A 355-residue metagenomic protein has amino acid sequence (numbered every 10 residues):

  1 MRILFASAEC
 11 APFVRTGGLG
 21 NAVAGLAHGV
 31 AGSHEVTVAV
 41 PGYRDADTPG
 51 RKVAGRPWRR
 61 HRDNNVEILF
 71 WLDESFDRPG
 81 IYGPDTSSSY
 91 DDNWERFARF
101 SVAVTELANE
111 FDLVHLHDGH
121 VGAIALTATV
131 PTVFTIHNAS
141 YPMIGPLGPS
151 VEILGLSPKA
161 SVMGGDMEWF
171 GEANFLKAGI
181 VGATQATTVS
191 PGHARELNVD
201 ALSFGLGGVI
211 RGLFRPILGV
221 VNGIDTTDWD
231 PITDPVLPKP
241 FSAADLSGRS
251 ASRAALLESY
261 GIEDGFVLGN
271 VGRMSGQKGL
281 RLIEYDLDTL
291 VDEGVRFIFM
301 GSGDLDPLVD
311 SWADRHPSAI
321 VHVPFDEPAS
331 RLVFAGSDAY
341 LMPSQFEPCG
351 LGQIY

Functional and structural regions predicted by a protein language model:
M1-Y355: Catalytic cores of nucleotide-sugar-dependent glycosyltransferases that transfer UDP/GDP/TDP-activated
